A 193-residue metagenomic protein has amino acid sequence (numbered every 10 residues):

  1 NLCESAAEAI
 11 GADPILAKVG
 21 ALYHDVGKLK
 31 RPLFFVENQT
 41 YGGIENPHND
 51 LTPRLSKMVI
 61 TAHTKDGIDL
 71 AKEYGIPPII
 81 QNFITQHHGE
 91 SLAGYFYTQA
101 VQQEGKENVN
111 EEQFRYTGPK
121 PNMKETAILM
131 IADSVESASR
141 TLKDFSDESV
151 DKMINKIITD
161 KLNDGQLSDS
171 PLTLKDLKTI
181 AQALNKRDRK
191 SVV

Functional and structural regions predicted by a protein language model:
N1-D147, D151-I154, D160-D164: Divalent metal-dependent catalytic cores for phosphoryl transfer on phosphate-bearing substrates
D164-K186: Cytosolic regulatory/linker segments at or just downstream of nucleotide-handling modules in signal-transduction
V192: Conserved small/polar residues in nucleotide/adenosyl-binding loops
